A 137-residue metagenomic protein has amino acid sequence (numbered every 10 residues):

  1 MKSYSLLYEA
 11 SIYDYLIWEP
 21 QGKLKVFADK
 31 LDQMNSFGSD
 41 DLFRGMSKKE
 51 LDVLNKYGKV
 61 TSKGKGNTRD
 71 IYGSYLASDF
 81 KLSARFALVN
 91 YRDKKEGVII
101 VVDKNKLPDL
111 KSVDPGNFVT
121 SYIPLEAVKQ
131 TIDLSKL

Functional and structural regions predicted by a protein language model:
M1-Y13, W18-E19, L24: Enriched but not universal
A10-I17, S36-D40, R44-K48, V53-K59 (+1 more regions): Active-site and NAD+-binding cores of ADP-ribose-processing enzymes
P20-N35: A short, compositionally biased domain-edge/stem linker segment
F27-K30, E50, S62-K65: Residues within well-ordered alpha-helices
L31-M34, A84-A87, L110-V113: Short, T/G/N/S-enriched strand-turn elements that build extracellular solenoid repeat scaffolds
T61-R92: Extended catalytic/binding region for NAD+/ADP-ribose chemistry, centered on the ART fold
